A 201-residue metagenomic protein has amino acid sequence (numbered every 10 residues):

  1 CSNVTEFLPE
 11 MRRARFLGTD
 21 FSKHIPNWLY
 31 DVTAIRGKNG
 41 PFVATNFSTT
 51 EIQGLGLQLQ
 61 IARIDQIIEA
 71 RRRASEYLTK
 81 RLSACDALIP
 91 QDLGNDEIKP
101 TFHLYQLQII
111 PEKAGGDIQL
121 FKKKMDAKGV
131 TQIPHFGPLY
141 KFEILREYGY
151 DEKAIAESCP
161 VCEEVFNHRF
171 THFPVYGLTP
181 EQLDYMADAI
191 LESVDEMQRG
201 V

Functional and structural regions predicted by a protein language model:
C1-L104, Y140: Active-site region of PLP-dependent enzymes
V4, M11, I52, R71 (+6 more regions): Generic structural signal for small/hydrophobic residues in well-ordered secondary structure, especially within
M11, D117-K128, M186-L191: Short amphipathic alpha-helices in soluble, non-transmembrane regions that often serve as interface/regulatory elements
F16-T33, Y77, R81, F121-V161 (+2 more regions): Conserved PLP cofactor-binding pocket of PLP-dependent enzymes
Q58, P180-A187, L191: Short, amphipathic alpha-helical "lid/cap" segments that border enzyme active or binding sites
G94-N95, H103-A114, Q132, K141-Y148 (+2 more regions): Conserved PLP-binding active-site segment of the aspartate aminotransferase-like
P160, H172-Y176, E192: Short, proline-centered helix/strand-breaking motifs
D188-V201: Amphipathic terminal alpha-helices
